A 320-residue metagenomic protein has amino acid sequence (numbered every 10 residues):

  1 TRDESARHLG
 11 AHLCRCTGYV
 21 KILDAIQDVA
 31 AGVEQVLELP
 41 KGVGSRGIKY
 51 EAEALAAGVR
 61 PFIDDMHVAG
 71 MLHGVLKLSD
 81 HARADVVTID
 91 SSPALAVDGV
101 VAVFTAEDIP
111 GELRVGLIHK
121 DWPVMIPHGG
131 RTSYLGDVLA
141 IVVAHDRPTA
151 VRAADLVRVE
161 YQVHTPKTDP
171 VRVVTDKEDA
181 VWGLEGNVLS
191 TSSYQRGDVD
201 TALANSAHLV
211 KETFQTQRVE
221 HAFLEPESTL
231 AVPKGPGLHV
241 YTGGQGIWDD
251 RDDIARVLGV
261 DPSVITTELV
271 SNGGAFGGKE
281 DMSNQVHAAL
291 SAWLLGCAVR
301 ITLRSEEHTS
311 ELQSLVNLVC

Functional and structural regions predicted by a protein language model:
T1-R15: Immediate flanking context of iron-sulfur cluster ligation sites
A30-G186, L209-E212, L294: Flexible, low-hydrophobicity surface segments
I109, G244-I247, S271-A275, L303-E306 (+1 more regions): Acidic, glycine-rich active-site loops and adjacent beta-strand->loop/helix elements that engage anionic groups
R196-G197, R218, G237-L238, N272-K279: Helix-loop-helix module between adjacent transmembrane segments
V199-L258: Conserved beta-alpha junction segments in alpha/beta enzyme cores
D252, S271-T302: Thiamine diphosphate
D261-V264: Short acidic capping loops at alpha-helix termini that bridge into adjacent secondary structure
E307-C320: Single conserved hydrophobic/aromatic residue that forms the stacking wall/gate of nucleotide- or nucleobase-binding
